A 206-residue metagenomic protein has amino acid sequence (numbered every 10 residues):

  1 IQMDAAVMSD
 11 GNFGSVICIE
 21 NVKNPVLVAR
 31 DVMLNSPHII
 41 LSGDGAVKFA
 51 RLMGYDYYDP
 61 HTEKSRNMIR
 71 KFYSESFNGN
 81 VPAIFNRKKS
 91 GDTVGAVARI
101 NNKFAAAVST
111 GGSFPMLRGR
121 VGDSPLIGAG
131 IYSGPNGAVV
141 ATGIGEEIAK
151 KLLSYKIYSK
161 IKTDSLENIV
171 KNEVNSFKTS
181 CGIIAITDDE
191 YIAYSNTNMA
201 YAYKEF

Functional and structural regions predicted by a protein language model:
I1-F206: N-terminal nucleophile
